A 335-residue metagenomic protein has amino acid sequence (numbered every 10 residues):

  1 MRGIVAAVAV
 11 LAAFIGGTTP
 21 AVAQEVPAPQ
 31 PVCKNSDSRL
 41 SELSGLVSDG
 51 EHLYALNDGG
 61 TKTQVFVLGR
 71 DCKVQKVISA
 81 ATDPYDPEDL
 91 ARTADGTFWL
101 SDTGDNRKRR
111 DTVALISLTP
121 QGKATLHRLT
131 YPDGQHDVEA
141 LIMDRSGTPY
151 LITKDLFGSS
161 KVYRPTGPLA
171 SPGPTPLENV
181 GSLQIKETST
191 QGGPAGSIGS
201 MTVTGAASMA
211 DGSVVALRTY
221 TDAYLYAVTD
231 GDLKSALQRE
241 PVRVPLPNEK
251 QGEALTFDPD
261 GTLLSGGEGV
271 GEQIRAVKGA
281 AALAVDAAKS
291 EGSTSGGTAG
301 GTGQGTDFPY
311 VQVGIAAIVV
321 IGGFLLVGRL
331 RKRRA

Functional and structural regions predicted by a protein language model:
R2-I4, F14-G17, V22-A335: Sequence/structural signature of beta-propeller domains
